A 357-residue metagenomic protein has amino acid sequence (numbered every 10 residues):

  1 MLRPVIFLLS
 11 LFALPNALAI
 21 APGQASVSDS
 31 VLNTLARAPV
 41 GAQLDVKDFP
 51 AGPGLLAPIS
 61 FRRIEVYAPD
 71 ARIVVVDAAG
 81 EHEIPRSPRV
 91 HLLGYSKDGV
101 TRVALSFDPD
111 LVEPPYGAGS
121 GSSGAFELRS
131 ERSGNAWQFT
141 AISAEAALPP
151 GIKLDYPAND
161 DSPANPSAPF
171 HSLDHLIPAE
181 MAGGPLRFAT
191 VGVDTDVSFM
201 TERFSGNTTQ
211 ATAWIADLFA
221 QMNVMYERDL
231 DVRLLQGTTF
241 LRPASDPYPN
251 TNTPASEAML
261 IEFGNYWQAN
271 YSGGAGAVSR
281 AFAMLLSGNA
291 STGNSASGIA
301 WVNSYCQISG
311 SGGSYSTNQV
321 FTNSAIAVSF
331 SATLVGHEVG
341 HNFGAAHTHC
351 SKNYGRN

Functional and structural regions predicted by a protein language model:
M1-L2: N-terminal secretory signal peptides that target proteins for export/translocation
V5-N16: Bacterial N-terminal signal peptides
A17-R132: N-terminal prosegments of processed precursors
I20-P39, T140, E145-G312: Fold-level signature of zinc-dependent metallopeptidase catalytic domains
L92, P115, A189, F282 (+1 more regions): Residue-level detector of short, conserved catalytic/binding motifs and their immediate flanks
E113-G121, A281-G288, S316-N318: Short, hydrophobic/proline-enriched secondary-structure or compact coil segments at domain edges
A125-E145: An exposed acidic His-Trp-rich patch
G237-I261, I308-N357: The catalytic-center signature of Zn2+-dependent metalloproteases
